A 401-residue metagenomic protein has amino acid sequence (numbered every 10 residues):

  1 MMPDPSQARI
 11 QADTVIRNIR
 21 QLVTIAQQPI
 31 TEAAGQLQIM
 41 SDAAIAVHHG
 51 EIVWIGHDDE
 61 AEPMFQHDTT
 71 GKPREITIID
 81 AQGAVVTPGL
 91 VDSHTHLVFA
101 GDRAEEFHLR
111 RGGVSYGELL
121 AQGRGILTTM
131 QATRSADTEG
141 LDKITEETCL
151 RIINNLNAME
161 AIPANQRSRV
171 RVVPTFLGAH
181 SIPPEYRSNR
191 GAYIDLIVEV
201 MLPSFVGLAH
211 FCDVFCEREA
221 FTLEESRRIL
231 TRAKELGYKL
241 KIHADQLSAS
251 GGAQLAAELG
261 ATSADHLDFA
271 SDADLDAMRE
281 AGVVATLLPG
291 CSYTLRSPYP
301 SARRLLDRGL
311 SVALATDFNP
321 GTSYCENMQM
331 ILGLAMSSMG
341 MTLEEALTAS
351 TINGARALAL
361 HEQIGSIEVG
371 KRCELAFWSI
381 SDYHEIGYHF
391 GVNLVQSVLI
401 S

Functional and structural regions predicted by a protein language model:
M1-H67: N-terminal metal-binding scaffold of metallo-dependent hydrolase/deaminase domains
Q11-I16, A26, D42, H48-H49 (+8 more regions): A structural signal for the main folded, soluble domain(s) of proteins
H67-D68, Y388-V398: Short, compositionally biased
T70-K72, I76-E139, E146: Metal-associated gating/positioning segment near the N- to mid-region
V91-S93, V172-G178, H210-V214, L240-I242 (+3 more regions): Hydrophobic faces of well-ordered beta-strands that scaffold small-molecule active sites in alpha/beta enzyme cores
L127-S250: Metal-coordinating catalytic core of metallo-dependent amide/deamination hydrolases
K239-L240, A249-S366, W378-E385, F390-V392: Active-site-adjacent C-terminal substructures of enzyme catalytic domains
G370-C373: Loop/turn positions that initiate beta-strands
